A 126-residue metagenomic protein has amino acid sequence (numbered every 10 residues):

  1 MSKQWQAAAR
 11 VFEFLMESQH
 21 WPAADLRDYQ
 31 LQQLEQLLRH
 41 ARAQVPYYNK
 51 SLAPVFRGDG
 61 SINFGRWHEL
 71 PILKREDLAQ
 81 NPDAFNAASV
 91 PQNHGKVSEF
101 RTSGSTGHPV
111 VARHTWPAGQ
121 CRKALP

Functional and structural regions predicted by a protein language model:
M1-R101, G107-P126: Nucleotide 5′-phosphate-binding alpha/beta core
